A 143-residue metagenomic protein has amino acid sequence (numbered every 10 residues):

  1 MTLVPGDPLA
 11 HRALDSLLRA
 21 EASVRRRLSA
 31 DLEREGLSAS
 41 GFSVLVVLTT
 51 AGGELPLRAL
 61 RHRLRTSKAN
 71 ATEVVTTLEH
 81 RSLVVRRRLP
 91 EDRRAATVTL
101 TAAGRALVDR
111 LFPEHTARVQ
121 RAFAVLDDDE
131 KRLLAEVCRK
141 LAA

Functional and structural regions predicted by a protein language model:
M1-E35, R132: N-terminal leader segment of winged-helix/HTH proteins
P5-G6, R139-A143: Short, charged, intrinsically disordered terminal tails
G6-L9, L37, L100, L126: Alpha-helical hairpin
L18, V46-G52, F112, R139: Short, locally clustered residues in the helix-turn-helix/winged-helix DNA-binding domain
A22, R26-S67: N-terminal helix-turn-helix DNA-binding core of bacterial DNA-binding proteins
R25, T76-E136: Charged, amphipathic alpha-helical coiled-coil/dimerization segments
